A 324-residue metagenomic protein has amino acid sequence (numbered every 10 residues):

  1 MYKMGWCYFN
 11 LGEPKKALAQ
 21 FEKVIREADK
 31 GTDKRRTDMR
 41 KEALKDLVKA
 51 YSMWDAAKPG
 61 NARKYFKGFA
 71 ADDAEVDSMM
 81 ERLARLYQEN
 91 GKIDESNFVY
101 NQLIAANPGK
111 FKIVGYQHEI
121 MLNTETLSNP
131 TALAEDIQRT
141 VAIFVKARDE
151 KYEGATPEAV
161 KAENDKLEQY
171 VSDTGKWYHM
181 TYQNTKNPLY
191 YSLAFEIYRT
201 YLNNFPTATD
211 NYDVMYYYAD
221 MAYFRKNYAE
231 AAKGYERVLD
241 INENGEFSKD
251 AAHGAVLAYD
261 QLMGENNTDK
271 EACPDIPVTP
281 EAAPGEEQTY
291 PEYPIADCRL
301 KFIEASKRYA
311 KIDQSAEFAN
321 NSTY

Functional and structural regions predicted by a protein language model:
M1-Y324: Acidic, polar-rich low-complexity tracts and alpha-helical solenoid repeat scaffolds
